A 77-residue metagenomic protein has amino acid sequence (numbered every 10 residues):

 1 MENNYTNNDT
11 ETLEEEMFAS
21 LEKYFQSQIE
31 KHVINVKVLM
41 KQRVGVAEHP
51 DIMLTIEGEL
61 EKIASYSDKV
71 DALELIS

Functional and structural regions predicted by a protein language model:
E2-S77: Extended, charge-rich alpha-helical interface modules
